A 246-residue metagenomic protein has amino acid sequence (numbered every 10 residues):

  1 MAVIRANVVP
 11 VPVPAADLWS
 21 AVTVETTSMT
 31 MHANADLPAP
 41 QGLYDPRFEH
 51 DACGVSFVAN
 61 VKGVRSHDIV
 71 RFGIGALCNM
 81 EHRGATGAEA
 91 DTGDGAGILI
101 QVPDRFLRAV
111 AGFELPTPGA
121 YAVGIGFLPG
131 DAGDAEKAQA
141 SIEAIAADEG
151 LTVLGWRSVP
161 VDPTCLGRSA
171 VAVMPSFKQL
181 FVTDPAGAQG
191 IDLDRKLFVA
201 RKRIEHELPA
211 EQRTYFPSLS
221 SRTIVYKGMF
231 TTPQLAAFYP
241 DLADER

Functional and structural regions predicted by a protein language model:
A2-R246: N-terminal segments that mediate ammonia production and transfer in glutamine-dependent amidotransferase systems
